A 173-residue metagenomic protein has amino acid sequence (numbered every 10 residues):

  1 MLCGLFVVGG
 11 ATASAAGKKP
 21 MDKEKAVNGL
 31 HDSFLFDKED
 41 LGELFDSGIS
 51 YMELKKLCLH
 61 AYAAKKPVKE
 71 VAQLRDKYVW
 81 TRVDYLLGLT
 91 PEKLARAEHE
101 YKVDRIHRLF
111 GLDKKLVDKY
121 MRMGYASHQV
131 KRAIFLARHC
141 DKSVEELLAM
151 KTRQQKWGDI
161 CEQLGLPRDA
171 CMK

Functional and structural regions predicted by a protein language model:
M1-G9: Bacterial N-terminal signal peptides
A15-K173: General marker for long, soluble alpha-helical cores
